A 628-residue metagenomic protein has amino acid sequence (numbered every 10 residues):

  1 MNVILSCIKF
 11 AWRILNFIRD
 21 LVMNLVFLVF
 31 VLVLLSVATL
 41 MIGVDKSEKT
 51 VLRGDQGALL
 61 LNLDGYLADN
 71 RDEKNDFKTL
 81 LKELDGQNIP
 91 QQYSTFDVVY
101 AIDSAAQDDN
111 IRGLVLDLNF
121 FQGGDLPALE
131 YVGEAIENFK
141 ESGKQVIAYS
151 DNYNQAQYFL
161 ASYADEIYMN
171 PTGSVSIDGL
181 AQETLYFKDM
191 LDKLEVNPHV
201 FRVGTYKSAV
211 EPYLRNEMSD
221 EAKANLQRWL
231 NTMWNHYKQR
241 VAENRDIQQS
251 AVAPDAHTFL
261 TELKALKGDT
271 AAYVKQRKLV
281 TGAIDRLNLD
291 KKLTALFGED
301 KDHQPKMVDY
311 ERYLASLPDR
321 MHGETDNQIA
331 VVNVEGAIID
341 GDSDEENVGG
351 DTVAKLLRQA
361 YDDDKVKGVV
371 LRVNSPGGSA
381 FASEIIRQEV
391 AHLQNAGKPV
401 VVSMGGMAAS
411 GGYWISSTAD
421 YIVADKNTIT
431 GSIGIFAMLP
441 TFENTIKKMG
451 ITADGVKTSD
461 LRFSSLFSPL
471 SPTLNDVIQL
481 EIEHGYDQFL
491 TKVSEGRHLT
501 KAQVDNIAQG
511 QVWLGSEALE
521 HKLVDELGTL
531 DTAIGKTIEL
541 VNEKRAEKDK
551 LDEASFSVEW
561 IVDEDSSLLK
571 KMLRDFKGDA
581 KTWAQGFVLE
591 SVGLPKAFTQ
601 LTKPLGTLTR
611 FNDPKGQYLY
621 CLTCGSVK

Functional and structural regions predicted by a protein language model:
M1-Q87, D97-V98, P171-T172, A181-A271 (+6 more regions): Intrinsically disordered, low-complexity segments enriched in small/flexible residues
T50-L52, G57-T184, K193, R320-T445: Cleft-lining beta-strand/loop regions that shape enzyme active-site pockets
Q91, K267, G282, Q511 (+1 more regions): A structural signal for short, well-ordered beta-strand elements
F96, Y100-D103, D109, E130 (+24 more regions): Solvent-exposed, polar/charged alpha-helical surfaces in well-ordered, non-transmembrane soluble domains, broadly
L114-V115, A148, N170, V200 (+7 more regions): A generic structural-conservation signal
Q145-V146, R277-V280, K522-V524: Short active-site oxyanion
Y153-Y158, L266-A271, S410-G412, V512-S516: Short, glycine/polar-rich helix-capping loops at beta-to-alpha or helix-loop-helix junctions that flank or form
D344-R610: C-terminal structured domain segments across diverse proteins
